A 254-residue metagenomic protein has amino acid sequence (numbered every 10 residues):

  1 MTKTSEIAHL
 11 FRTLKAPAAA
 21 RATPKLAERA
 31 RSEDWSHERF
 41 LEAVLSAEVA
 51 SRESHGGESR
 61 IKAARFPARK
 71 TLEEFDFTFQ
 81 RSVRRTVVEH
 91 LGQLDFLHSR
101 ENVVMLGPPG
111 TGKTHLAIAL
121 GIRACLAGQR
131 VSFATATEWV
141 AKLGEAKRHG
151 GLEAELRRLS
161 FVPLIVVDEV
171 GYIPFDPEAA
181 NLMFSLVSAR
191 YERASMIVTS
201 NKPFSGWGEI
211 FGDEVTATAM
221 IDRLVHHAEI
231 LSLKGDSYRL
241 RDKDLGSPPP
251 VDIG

Functional and structural regions predicted by a protein language model:
S5, H9-R12, R21-P24, E42-A43 (+11 more regions): Solvent-exposed alpha-helical segments within well-ordered globular domains of core cellular machineries
A8, R12, A16-P67: Interdomain "pre-motor" coupling segment immediately N-terminal to P-loop NTPase/helicase cores
A16-A19, V49-A50, F96, L164 (+2 more regions): Generic structural signal for secondary-structure transition and capping sites
E42-D95, S99-N102, K234, Y238-P248: AAA+ P-loop ATPase motor domain of ring mechanoenzymes
V83-F161, G208-I210: Conserved P-loop
R130-A134, E138-L164, V170-G254: Replace "adjacent to P-loop NTPase cores in ATP/GTP-dependent enzymes" with "adjacent to NTP-binding cores
